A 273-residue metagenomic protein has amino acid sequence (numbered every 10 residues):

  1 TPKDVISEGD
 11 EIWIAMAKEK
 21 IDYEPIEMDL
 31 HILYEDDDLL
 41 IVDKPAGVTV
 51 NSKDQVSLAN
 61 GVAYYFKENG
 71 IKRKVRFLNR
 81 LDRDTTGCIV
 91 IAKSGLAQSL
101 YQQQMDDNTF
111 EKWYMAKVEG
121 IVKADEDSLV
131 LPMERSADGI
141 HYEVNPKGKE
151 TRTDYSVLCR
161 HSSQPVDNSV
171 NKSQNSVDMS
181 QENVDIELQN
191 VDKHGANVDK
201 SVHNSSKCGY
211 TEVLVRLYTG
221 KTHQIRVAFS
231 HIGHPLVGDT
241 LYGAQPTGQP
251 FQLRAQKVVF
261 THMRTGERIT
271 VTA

Functional and structural regions predicted by a protein language model:
T1-A273: RNA pseudouridine synthases
